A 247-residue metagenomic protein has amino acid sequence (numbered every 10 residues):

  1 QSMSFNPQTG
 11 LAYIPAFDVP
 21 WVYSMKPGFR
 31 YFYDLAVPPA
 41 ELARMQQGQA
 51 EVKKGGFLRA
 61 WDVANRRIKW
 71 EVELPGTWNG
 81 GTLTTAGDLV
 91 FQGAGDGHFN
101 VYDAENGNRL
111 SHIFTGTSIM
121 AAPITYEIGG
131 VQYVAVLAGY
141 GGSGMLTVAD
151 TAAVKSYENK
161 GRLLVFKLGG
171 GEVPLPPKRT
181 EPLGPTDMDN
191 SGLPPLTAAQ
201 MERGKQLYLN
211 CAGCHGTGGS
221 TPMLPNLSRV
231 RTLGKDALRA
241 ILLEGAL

Functional and structural regions predicted by a protein language model:
Q1-D18: Long, low-complexity segments enriched in small/aliphatic residues
Q1-S2, N79-L83: Beta-rich, blade/repeat-based domains predominating in secreted/periplasmic proteins but also intracellular
A16, K167, C211-H215, G245-A246: Sec/Tat-exported extracytoplasmic proteins
P20-T77, T84-T85, L89-F91, G95-M120 (+1 more regions): Extracytoplasmic/lumenal domain signature
G93, V131, V136-G142, Y157 (+2 more regions): Extracytoplasmic electron-transfer domains, predominantly the class I c-type cytochrome c fold
E181-L207: Electrostatic cytochrome c docking/interface patches
Q200-R203, L207-G213, G218, M223: Short pre-active-site segment immediately N-terminal to redox-active cysteine/selenocysteine motifs in thiol-based
